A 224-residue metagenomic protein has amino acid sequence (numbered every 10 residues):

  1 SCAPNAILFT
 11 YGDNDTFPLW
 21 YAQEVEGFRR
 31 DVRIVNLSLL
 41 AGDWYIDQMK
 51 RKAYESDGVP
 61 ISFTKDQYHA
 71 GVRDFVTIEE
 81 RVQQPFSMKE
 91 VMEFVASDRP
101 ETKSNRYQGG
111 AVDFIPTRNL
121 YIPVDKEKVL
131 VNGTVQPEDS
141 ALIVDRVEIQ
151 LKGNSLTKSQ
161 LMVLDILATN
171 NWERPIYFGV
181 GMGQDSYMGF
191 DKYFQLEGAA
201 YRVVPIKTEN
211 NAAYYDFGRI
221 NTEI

Functional and structural regions predicted by a protein language model:
S1-N5, A22-I224: ER/secretory pathway lumenal C-terminal domains and tails of membrane proteins involved in glycoprotein biogenesis
F17-Y21: Phosphate- and divalent-cation-binding pockets in alpha/beta enzyme and binding domains that engage nucleotide-derived
